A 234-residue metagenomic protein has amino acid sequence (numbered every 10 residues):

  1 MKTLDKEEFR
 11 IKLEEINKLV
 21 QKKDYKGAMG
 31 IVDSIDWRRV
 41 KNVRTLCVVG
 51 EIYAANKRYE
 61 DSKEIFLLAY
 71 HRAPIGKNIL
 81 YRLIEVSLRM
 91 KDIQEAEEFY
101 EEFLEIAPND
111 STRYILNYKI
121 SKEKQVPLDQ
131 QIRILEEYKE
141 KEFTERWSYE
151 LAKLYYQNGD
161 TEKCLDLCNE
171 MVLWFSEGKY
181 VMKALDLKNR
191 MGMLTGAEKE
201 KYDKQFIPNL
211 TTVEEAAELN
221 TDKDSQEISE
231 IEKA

Functional and structural regions predicted by a protein language model:
M1-G30, I75-E85, E98-I120, E177-A234: Intrinsically disordered, low-complexity, charge-biased linker/tail regions
M1-R10, S34-K41, E136-E140: TPR-adjacent "capping" and linker segments in tetratricopeptide-repeat scaffold/adaptor proteins
Q21, A55, R89, E123-K124 (+3 more regions): Register position in tetratricopeptide repeats
Y25, Y59, I93, P127-L128 (+1 more regions): TPR-repeat structural position
W37-V40, A73, K141, W174-V181: Short solvent-exposed coil/turn linkers within tandem alpha-helical repeat scaffolds
C47-A54, L67-L68, I75-F143: Alpha-helical adaptor scaffolds
E123-M171: Ankyrin-repeat and related helical/solenoid repeat scaffolds used for protein-protein interactions
